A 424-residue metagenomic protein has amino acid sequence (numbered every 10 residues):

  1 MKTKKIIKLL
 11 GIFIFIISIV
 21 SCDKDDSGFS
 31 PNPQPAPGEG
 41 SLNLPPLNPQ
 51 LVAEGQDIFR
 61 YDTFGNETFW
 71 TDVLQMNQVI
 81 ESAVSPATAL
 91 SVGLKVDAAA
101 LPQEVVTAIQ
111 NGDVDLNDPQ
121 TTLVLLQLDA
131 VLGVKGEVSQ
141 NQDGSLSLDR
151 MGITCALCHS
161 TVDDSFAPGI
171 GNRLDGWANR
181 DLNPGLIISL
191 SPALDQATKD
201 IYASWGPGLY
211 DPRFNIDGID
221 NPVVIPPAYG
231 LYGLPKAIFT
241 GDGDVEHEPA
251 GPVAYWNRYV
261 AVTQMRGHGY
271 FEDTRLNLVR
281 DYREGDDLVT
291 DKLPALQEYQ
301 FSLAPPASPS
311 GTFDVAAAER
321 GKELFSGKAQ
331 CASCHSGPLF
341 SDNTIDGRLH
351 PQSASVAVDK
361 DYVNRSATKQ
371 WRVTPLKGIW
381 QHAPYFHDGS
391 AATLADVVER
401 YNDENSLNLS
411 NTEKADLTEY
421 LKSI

Functional and structural regions predicted by a protein language model:
K2-L10: Bacterial N-terminal signal peptides that target proteins for export
K4-K5, I19-I424: Periplasmic c-type cytochrome electron-transfer domains
L10-S18: Bacterial N-terminal signal peptides
